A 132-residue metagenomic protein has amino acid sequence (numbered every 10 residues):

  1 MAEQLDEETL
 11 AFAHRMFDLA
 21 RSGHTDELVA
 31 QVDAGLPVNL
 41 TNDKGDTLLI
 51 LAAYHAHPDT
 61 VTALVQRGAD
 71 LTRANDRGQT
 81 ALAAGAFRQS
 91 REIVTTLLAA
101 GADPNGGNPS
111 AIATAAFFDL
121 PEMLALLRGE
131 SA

Functional and structural regions predicted by a protein language model:
M1-A34, D43-D46, G129-A132: Intrinsically disordered, low-complexity regulatory segments in ankyrin-centric signaling systems
A11, D43-K44, D76-R77, G107-S110: Ankyrin repeat start-site detector
H14-F17, T47-L51, T80-A83, I112-A113: Ankyrin repeat (ANK) core detector
E27, D59-T60, E92-I93, E122-M123: Conserved ankyrin/ankyrin-like repeat signature
